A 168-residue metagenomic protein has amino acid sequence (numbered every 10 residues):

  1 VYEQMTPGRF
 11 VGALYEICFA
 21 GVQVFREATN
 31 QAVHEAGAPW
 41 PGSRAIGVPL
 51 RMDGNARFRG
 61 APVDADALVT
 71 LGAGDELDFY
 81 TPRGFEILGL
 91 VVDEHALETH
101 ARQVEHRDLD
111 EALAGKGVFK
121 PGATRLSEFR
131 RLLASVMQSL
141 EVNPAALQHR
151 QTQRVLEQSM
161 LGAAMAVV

Functional and structural regions predicted by a protein language model:
V1-P49: N-terminal low-complexity or simple alpha-helical regulatory segments that function as activation/interaction modules
V1-R9, N55-V168: Alpha-helical bundle regulatory/interaction domains
F25, R51, E76-D78: Short, electropositive, low-hydrophobicity segments enriched in small/polar residues
Q31, L50-M52, E94-A96: Non-catalytic surface loops within mature trypsin-like serine protease
